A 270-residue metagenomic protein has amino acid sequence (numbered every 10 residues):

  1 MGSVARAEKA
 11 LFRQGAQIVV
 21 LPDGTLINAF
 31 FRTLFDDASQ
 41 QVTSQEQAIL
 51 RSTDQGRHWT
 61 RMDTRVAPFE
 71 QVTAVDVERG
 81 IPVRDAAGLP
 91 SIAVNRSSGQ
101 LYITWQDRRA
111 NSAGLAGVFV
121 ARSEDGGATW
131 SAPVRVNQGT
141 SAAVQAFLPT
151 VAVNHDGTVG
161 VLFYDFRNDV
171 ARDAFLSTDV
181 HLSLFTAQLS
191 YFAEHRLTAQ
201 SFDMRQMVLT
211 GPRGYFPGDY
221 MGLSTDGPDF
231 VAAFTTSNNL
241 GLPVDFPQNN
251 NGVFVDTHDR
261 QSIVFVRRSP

Functional and structural regions predicted by a protein language model:
M1-P270: Extracellular, repeat-based ectodomains that mediate carbohydrate processing or recognition
